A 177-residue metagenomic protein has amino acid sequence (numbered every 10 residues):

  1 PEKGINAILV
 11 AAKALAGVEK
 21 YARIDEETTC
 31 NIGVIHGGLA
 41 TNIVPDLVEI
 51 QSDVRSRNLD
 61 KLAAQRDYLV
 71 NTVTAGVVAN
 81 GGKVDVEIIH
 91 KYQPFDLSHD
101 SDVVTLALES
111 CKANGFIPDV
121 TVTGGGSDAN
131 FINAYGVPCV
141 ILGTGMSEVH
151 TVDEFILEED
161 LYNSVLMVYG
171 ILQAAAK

Functional and structural regions predicted by a protein language model:
P1-K177: Metal-dependent amide/peptide-bond hydrolase catalytic core, centered on the "pita-bread" metallohydrolase fold
